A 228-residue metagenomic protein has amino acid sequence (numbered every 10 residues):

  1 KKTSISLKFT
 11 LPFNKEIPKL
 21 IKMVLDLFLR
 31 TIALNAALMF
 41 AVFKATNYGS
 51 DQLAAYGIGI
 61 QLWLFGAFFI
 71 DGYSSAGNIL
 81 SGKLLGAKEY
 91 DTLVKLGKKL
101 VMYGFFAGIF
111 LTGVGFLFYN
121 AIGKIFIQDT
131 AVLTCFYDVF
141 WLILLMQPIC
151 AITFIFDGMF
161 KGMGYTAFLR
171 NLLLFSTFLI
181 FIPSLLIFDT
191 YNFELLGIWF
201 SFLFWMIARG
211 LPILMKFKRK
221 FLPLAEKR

Functional and structural regions predicted by a protein language model:
K1-L34, L222-R228: Interhelical loop/hinge segments that connect adjacent transmembrane helices in multipass membrane
F28, I32-F65, K83-L84, A121-T130: Helix-terminus/linker motif at the lipid-water interface of multi-pass membrane proteins
R30, L34, L38, A67 (+5 more regions): Alpha-helical transmembrane segments of multipass membrane proteins
A55-Y119, A151-G164, F168-L169: Small-residue-rich hydrophobic transmembrane alpha-helices
L62-L64, T130-F156: Alpha-helical transmembrane segments of multi-pass membrane proteins
I70-S74, I143-G162, F168-I180, L196-L214: Short runs within selected transmembrane alpha-helices of multi-pass transporters and secretion channels
F110-Y137: Short membrane-interface helical motifs at transmembrane helix boundaries in multi-pass membrane transporters
Y119, I125, T134, T177-L211 (+3 more regions): Membrane-interface helix-loop junctions in multi-pass transport and translocation proteins
